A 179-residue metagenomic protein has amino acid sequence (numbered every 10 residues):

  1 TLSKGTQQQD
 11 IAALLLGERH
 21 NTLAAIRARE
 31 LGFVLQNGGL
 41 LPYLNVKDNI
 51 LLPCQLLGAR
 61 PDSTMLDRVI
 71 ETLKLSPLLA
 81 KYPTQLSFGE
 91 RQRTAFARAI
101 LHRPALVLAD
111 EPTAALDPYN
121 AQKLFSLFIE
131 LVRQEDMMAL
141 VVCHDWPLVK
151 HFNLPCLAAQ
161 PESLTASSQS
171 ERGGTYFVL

Functional and structural regions predicted by a protein language model:
S3-G32: ABC ATPase NBD coupling module
D62-L78: Conserved ABC ATPase "signature" region
Y82-Q92: Conserved ABC ATPase signature
F96: Hydrophobic anchor residue at the start of the ABC signature
R103: Conserved catalytic motifs of ABC-family nucleotide-binding domains
V107-D110: Catalytic Walker B motif of ABC-type/P-loop ATPase nucleotide-binding domains
P118-N120: Helix N-cap at the start of a conserved alpha-helix in ABC-type nucleotide-binding domains
